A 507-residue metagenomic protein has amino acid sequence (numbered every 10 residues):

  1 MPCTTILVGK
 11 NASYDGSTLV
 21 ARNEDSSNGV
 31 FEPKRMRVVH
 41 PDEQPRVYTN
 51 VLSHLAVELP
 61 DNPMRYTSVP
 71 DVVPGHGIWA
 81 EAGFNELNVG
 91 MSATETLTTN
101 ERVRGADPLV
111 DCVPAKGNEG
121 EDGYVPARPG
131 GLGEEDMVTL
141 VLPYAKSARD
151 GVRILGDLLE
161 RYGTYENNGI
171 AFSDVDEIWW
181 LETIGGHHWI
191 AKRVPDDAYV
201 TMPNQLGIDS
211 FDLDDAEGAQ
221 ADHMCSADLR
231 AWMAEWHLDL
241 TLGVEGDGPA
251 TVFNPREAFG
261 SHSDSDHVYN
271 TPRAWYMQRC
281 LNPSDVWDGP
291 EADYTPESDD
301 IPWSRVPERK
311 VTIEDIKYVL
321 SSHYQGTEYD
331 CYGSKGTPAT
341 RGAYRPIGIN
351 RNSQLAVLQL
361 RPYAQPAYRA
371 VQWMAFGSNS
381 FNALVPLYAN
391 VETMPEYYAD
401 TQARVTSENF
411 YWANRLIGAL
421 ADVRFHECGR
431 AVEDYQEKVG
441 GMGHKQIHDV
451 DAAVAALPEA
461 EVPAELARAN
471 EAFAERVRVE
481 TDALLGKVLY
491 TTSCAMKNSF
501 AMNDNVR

Functional and structural regions predicted by a protein language model:
P2-E134, I154-D293: A contiguous strand-loop segment
A21-K34, T96, L181-T183, V319-D330 (+3 more regions): Soluble extracytoplasmic regions of secretory-pathway and membrane proteins
P60-Y66, V152, S334-G342: Short Pro/Gly-enriched beta-strand edge/turn motifs at strand-loop
V138-Y144: Short, well-ordered beta-strand elements within core beta-sheets of diverse protein domains
Y144-D150: Short, charged, surface-exposed loops that flank catalytic or proteolytic processing sites
A231-Y368: Glycine-rich, aromatic-lined ligand/substrate-binding cores of catalytic and carbohydrate-binding domains
Y324-Q325, Y329-A456: Substrate-recognition/cap regions that form aromatic- and gly/pro-loop-enriched pockets for small-molecule ligands
Q436-R507: Histidine-centered catalytic/metal-binding microenvironments
